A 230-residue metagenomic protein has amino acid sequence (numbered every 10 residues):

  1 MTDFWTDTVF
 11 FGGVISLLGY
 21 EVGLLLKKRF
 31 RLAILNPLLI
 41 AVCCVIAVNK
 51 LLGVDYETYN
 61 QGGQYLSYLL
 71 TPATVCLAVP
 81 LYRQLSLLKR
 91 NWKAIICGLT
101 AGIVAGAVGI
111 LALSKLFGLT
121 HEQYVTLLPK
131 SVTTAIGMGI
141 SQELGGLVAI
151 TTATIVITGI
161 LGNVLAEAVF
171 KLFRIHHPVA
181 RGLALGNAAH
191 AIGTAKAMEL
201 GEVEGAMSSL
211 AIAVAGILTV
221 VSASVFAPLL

Functional and structural regions predicted by a protein language model:
T2-S16, Y20-Y82, L87-A94, G98 (+1 more regions): Helical membrane-embedded segments and adjacent short helical loop/helix-boundary regions of multi-pass membrane
D7-T8, Y59, K93-I95, H121-E122 (+2 more regions): Short alpha-helical transmembrane interface motifs in multi-pass membrane proteins
G12-S16, L85-I110, T152-L161, A211-G216: Entry/N-cap segments of selected transmembrane alpha helices and their immediately preceding amphipathic helices
L39-L51, T71-C76, C97-G109, L128-M138 (+2 more regions): Small-residue-rich segments of transmembrane alpha-helices in multi-pass membrane proteins, especially helix faces
C97-G137, T158-F173: Transmembrane alpha-helices that form the ion-translocation and gating core of multi-pass ion transport proteins
K115, V221-L230: Juxtamembrane boundary at the C-terminal end of a transmembrane helix
Q123-I150, V156-I157, L172, H176-V214: Alpha-helical membrane segments and immediately flanking helix-loop junctions that form or couple to the substrate/ion
I160-L165, G216-V221, V225: Hydrophobic transmembrane alpha-helical segments of multi-pass transport and channel proteins
